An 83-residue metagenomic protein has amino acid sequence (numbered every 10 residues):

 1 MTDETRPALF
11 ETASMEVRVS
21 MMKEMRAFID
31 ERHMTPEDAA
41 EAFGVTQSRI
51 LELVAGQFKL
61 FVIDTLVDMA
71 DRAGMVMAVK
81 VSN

Functional and structural regions predicted by a protein language model:
M1-E24: N-terminal flexible/basic segments that precede or flank functional cores
M21-E24, R49, T65: Hydrophobic alpha-helical segments typical of transmembrane helices and their membrane-interface/capping positions
I29, A40, A70: The alpha-helix within a helix-turn-helix
H33-L51: Short alpha-helical DNA-recognition segment
V54: DNA major-groove recognition helix of helix-turn-helix
I63-V79: DNA major-groove recognition helix of helix-turn-helix/homeodomain DNA-binding modules
V81-N83: Short, charged recognition helix plus adjacent turn of helix-turn-helix-like nucleic-acid-binding domains
